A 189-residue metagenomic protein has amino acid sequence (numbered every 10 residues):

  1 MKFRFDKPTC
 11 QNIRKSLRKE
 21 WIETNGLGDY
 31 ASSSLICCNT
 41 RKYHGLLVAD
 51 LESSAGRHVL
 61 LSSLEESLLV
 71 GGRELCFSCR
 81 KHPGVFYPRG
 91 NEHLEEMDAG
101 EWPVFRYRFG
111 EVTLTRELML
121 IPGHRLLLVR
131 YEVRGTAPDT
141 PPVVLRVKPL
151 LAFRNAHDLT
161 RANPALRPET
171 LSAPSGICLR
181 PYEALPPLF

Functional and structural regions predicted by a protein language model:
M1-F189: Terminal accessory carbohydrate-recognition/targeting modules of carbohydrate-active enzymes
